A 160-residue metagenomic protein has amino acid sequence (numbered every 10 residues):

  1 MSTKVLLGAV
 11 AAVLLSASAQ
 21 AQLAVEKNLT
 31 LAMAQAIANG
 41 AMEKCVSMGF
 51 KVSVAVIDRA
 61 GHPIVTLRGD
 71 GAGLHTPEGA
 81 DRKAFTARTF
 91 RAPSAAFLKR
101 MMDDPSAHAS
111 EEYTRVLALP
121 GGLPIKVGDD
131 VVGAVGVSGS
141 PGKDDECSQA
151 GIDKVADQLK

Functional and structural regions predicted by a protein language model:
M1-L7: Bacterial N-terminal signal peptides that target proteins for export
L7-G8, G121: Internal alpha-helical transmembrane segments of multi-pass membrane proteins, especially GPCRs
S16-A19: N-terminal signal peptide c-region/cleavage motif recognized by signal peptidases
A21-K160: Flexible, solvent-exposed loop/hinge segments and secondary-structure transition points
